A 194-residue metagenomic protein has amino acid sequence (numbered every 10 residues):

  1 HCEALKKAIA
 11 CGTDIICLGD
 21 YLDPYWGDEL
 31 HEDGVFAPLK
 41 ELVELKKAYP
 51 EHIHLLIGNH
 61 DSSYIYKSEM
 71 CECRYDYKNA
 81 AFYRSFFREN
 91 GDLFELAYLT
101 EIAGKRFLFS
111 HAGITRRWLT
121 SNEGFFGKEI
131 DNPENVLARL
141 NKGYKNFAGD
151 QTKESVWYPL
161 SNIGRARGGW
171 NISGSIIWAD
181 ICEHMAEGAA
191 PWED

Functional and structural regions predicted by a protein language model:
C2-A4, K40-L42, F94-L96, I181-A189: A generic local structural motif
C2-F82: Core catalytic region of metal-dependent phosphoesterases/phosphodiesterases, especially metallo-beta-lactamase-like
G12, E193-D194: Short, high-confidence coil segments that cap the C-terminus of an alpha-helix and link into the following beta-strand
G12, Y49-P50, N90, E123 (+2 more regions): Short, flexible coil/linker elements and helix-boundary hinge sites characteristic of intrinsically disordered
T13, I53, F94-E95, F107: Short, conserved active-site loop motifs that form the nucleotide-linked donor/cofactor pocket
A81-D92: Short, solvent-exposed secondary-structure boundary motifs
N90-E101: Conserved N-terminal structural segment that caps and organizes enzyme catalytic cores in eukaryotes
E101-E193: Active-site-proximal loop/helix segment associated with metal-binding centers of metalloenzymes
